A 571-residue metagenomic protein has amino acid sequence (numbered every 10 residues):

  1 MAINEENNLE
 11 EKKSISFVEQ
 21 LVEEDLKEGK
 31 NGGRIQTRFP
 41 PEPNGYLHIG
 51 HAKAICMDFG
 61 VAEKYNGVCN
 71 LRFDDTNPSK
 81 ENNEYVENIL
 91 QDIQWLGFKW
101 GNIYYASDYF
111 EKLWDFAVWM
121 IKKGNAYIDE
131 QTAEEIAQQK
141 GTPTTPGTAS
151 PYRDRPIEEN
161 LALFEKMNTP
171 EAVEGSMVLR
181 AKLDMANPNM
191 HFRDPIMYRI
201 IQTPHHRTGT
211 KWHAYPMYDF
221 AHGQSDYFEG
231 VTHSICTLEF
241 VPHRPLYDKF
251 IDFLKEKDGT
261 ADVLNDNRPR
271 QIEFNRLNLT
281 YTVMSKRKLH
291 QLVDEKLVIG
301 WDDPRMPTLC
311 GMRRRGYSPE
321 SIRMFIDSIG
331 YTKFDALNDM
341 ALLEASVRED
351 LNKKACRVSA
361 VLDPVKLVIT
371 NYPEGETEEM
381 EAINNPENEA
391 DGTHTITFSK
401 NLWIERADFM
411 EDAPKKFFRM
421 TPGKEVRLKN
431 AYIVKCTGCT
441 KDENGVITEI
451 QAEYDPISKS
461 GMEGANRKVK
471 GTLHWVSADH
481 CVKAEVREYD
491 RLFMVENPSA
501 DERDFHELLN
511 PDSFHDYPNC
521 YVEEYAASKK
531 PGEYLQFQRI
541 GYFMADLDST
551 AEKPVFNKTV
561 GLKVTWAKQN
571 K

Functional and structural regions predicted by a protein language model:
M1-K13, K571: Basic/polar N-terminal segments that are highly enriched at the extreme N-terminus, encompassing both cleavable
K13-E23, K27-L90, H206-T237: N-terminal catalytic cores of NTP/NDP-binding nucleotidyl/phosphoryl-transfer enzymes
G29, D58, I89, M120 (+3 more regions): Residue-level signal for inorganic ion chemistry
P40-P43, R72-K80, N102-E111, E134 (+5 more regions): Conserved short loop/turn motifs at secondary-structure junctions
L71, D75-N77, N83, Y105 (+4 more regions): Active-site cores that bind ATP or allylic diphosphates and position pyrophosphate for catalysis
Y85-E111, F116-W119, G124-Y127: A glycine-rich helix N-cap at a beta->alpha junction
A261, D266-S346: Long, charged, mostly alpha-helical binding arms that flank functional sites
F325-K571: Substrate/cofactor-recognition hotspot
